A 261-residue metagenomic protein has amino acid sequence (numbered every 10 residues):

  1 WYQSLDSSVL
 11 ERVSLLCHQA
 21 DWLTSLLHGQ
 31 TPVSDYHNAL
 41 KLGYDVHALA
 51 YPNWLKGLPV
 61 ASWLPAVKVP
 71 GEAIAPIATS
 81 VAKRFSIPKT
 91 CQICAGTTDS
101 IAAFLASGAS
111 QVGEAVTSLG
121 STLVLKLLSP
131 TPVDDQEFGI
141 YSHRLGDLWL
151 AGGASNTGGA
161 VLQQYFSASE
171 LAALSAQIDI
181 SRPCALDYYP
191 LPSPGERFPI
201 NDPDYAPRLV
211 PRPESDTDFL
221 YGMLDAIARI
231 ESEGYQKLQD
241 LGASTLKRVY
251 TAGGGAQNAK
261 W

Functional and structural regions predicted by a protein language model:
Q3-Q19, T24-Q30, K41-G57, T79-V249 (+1 more regions): Active-site core segments that coordinate phosphate-bearing ligands/cofactors across diverse enzyme families
V33-N38: Nucleotide/phosphate-binding loop and acidic/charged catalytic motifs in nucleotide-binding or -utilizing enzymes
S62-L64, L246: Core-facing hydrophobic residues within beta-strands of well-ordered domains
E72-A73: Glycine-rich, mobile lid/loop segments that gate access to catalytic sites or pores
P76: Active-site core of PLP-dependent enzymes with the aminotransferase class I/II
A252: Glycine-rich Rossmann NAD(P)(H)-binding loop
